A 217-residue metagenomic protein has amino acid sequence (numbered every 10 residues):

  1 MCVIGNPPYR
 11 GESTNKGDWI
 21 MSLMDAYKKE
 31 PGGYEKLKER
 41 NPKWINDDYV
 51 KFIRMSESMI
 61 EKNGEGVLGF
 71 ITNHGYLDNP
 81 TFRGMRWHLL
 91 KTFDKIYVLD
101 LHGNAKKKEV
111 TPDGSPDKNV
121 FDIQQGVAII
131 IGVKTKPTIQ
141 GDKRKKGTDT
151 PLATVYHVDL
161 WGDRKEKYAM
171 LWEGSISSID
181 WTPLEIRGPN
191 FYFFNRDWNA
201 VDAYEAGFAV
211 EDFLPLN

Functional and structural regions predicted by a protein language model:
M1-Y49: Active-site cores of enzymes that catalyze phosphoryl transfer or operate on phosphate-rich substrates
T14-W19, L23, K36-R40, M55-N217: Sequence-level detector for compositionally biased, low-complexity segments
D48-S56: Well-ordered alpha-helical segments embedded in enzymatic catalytic cores
